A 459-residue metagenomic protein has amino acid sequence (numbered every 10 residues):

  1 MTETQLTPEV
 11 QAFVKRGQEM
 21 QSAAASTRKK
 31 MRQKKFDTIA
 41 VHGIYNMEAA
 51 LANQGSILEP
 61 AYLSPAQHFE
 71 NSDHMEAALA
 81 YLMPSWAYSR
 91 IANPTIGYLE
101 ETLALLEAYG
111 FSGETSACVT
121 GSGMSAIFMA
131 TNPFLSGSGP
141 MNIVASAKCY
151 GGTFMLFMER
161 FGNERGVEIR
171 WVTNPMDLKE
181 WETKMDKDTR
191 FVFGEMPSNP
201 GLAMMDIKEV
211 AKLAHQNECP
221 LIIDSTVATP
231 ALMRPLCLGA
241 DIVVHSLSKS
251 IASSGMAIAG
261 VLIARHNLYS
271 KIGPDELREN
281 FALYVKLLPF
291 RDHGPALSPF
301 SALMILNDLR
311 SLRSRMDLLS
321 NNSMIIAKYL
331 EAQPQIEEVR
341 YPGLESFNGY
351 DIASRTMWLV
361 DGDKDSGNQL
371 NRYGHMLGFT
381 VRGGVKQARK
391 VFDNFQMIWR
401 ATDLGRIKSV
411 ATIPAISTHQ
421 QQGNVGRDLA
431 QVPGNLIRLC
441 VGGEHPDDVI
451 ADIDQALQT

Functional and structural regions predicted by a protein language model:
T2-A23, E107-G113, E164-R170, T183 (+2 more regions): PLP-dependent enzyme catalytic core of the Aspartate aminotransferase-like
T2-A52, L106, S112-P334, V339-R340: Conserved PLP-enzyme active-site core in the AAT-like
R28, H42-L51, Q335-I437, V441 (+1 more regions): Conserved C-terminal alpha-helix-loop-beta "cap" of PLP-dependent enzymes that closes/shapes the active-site mouth
A52, L58-L105: A glycine-/small-polar-enriched, mobile loop at the entrance of the PLP active site in fold-type I
L63-Q67, R90, G121, I413-A415 (+1 more regions): Pocket-edge structural micro-motifs
H68-S72, Y269-S270, L312, G384-Q387 (+2 more regions): Short, acidic Gly/Pro/Ser/Thr-rich loop/turn segments
P84, T115, I258, F300-S301 (+3 more regions): Short amphipathic alpha-helical segments
Y88-G97, S116-T120, P197-P200, G442: Short acidic-aromatic active-site loops that bind/stabilize oxyanions
